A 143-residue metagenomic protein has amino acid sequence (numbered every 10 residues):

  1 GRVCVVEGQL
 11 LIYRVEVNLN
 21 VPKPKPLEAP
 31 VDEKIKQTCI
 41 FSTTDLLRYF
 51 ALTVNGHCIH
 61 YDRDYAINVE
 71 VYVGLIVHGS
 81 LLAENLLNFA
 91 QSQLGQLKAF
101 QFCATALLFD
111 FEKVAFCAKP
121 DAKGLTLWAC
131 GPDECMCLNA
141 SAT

Functional and structural regions predicted by a protein language model:
G1-F41, L108-D110, A115-T143: HotDog/MaoC-like acyl-thioester-processing domains
Q9-V77, Q91: Catalytic strand-loop segment that frames the active site of acyl-thioester-processing enzymes
V71-V73, H78-G124: Hydrophobic beta-strand-centered segment that forms part of the acyl-chain substrate-binding groove
